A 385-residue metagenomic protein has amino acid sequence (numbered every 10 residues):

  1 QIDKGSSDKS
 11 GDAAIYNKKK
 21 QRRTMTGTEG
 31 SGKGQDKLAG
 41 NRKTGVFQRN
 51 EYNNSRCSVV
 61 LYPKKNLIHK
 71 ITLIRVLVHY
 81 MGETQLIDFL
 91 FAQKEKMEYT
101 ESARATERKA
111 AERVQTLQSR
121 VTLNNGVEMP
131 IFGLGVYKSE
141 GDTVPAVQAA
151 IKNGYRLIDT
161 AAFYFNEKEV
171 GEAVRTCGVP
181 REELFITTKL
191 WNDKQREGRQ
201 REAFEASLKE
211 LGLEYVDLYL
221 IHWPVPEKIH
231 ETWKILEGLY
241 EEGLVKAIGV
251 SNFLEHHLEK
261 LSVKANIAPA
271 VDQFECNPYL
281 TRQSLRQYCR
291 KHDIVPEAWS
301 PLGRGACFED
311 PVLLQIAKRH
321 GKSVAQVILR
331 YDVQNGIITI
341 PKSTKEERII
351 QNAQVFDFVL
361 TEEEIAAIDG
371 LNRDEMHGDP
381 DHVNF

Functional and structural regions predicted by a protein language model:
S6-A14, T24-S31, A39, T44: Short linear motifs in low-complexity or flexible loops
I15, Y52, V60, H69-R75 (+2 more regions): Short, positively charged and aromatic/hydrophobic N-terminal segments
L90-L184, N384: N-terminal binding-site loop/beta-alpha segment at the start of enzyme catalytic domains that lines or forms
E140-A149, R196-E210: Short, acidic/polar
G171-P180, L208-G212, S262-A265, R286 (+1 more regions): Acidic (Asp/Glu)-rich catalytic clusters
Q200-L220, G238-E242, I294: CE4/NodB-like, metal-dependent polysaccharide N-deacetylase domain that modifies extracellular/periplasmic N-acetylated
W223-F385: Beta/alpha (TIM)-barrel catalytic core signal, keyed to glycine-rich beta->alpha loops juxtaposed to Asp/Glu that bind
